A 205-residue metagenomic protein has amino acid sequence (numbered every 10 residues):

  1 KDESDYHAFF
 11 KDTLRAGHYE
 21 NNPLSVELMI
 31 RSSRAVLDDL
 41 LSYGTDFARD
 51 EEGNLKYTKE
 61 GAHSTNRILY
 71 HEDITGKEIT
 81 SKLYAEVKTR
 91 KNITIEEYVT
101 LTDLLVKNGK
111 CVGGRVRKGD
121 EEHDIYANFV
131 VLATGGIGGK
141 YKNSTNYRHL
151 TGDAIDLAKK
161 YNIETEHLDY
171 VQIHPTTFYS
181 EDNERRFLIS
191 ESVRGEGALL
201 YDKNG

Functional and structural regions predicted by a protein language model:
K1-C111, K118, A133, G139 (+3 more regions): Conserved N-terminal/central alpha/beta ligand/cofactor-binding core
R34, K77, D124-I125, R148-G152: Conserved structured core elements
D120-F129: Core beta-strand elements of the Rossmann-like FAD/NAD(P) dinucleotide-binding domain in flavoenzyme oxidoreductases
F129-N183, F187: Glycine-rich loop(s) and the adjacent beta-strand/alpha-helix scaffold that form part
